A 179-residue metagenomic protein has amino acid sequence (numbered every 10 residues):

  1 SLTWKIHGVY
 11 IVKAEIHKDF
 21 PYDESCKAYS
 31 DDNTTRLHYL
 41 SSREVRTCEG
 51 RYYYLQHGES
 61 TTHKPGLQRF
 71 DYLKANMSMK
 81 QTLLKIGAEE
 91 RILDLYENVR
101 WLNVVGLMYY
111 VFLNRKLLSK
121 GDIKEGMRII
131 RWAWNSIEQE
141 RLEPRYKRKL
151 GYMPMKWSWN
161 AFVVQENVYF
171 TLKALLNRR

Functional and structural regions predicted by a protein language model:
S1-Y29, N33-E44, C48, Q56-P65: Donor-binding/catalytic cores of nucleotide-activated saccharide and glycerol-phosphate transferases/polymerases
F20, S42, T47, T61 (+4 more regions): Gram-positive cell-envelope targeting signals
Y29, H63-G66, F70, R91 (+3 more regions): Short, solvent-exposed segments of well-ordered alpha helices
D31-D32, D94-L102: Alpha-helical scaffolds flanking conserved acidic
G50-H57, H63-R91, N103-E138: Catalytic core of nucleotide-sugar-dependent glycosyltransferases
R115-R179: Membrane-interface aromatic/basic loop that binds lipid-linked glycans or pyrophosphate carriers, typified by
